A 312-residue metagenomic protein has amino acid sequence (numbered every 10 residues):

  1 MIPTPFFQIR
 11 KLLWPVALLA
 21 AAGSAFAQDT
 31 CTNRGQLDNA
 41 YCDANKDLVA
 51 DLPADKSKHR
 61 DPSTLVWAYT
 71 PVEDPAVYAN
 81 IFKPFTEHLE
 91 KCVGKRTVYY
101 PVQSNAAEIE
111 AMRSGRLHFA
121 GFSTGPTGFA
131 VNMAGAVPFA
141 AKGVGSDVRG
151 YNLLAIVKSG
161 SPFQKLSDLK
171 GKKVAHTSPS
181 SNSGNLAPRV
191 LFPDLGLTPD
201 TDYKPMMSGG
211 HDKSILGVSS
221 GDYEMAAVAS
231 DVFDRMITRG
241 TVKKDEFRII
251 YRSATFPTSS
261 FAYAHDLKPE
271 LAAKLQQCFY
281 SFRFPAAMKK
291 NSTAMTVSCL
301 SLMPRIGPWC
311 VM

Functional and structural regions predicted by a protein language model:
I2-W14: Bacterial N-terminal signal peptides that target proteins for export
A25-A107, K289-M312: N-terminal hydrophobic or amphipathic helices and topogenic motifs
W67-E90, V102, G125, V148-L216 (+3 more regions): Bilobed "Venus flytrap"/periplasmic-binding protein-like clamshell domains and structurally analogous long
T70-P71, G145-L154, T241-C278, R283-V311: Periplasmic-binding protein-like
I109-D168: Acidic, polar ligand-binding/catalytic clefts
M112-R113, L169, V218-S219, F261 (+1 more regions): Hydrophobic residues within well-ordered alpha-helices
A130-K142, M236-I250: Ligand-binding "clamshell"
